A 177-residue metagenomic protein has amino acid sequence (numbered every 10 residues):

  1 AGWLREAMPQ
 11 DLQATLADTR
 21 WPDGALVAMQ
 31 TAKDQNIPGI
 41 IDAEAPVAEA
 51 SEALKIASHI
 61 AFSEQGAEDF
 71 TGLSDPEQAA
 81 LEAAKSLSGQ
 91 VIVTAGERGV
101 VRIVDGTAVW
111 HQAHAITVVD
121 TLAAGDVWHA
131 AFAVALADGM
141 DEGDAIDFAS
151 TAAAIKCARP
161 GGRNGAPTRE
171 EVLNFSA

Functional and structural regions predicted by a protein language model:
A1-A108: Ribokinase/PfkB-type carbohydrate-kinase core domain
A48, D75-A177: Conserved phosphate-binding/catalytic region of the ribokinase-like
